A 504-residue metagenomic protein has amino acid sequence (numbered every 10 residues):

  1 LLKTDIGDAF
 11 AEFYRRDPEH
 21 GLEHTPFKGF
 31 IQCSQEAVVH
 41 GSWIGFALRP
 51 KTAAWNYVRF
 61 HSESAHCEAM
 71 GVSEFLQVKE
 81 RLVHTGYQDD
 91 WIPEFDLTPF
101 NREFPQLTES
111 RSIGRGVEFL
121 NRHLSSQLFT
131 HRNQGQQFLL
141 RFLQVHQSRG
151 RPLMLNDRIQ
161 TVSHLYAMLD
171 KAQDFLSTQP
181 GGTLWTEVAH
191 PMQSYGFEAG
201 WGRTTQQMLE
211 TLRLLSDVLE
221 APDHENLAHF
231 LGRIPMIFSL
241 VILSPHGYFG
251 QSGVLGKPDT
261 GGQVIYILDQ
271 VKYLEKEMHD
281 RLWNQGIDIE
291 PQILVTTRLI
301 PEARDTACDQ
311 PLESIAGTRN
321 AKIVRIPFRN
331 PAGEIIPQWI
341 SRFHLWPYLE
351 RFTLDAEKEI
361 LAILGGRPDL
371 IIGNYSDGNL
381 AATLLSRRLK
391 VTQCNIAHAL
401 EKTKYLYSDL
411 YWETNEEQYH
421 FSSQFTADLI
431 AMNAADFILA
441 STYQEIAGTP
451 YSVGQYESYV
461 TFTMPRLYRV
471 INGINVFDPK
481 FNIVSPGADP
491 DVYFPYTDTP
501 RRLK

Functional and structural regions predicted by a protein language model:
L1-K504: Catalytic cores of nucleotide-sugar-dependent glycosyltransferases that transfer UDP/GDP/TDP-activated
